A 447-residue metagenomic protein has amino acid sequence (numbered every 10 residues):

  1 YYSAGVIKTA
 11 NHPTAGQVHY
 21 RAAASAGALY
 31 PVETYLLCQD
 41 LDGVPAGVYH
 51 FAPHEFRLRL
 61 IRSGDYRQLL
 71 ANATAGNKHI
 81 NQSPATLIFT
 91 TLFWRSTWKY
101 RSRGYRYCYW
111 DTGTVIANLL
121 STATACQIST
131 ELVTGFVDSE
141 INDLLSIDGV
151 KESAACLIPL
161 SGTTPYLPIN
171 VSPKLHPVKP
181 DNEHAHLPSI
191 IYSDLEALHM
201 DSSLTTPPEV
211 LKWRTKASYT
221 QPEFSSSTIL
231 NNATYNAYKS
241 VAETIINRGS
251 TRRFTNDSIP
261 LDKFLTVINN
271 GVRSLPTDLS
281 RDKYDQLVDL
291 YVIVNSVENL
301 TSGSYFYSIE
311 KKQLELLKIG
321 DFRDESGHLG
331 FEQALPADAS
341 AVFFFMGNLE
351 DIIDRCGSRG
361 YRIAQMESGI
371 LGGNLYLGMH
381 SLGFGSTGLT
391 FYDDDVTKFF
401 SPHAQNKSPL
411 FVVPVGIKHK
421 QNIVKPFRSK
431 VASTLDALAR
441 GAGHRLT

Functional and structural regions predicted by a protein language model:
Y1-T447: Acidic, surface-exposed loops and disordered segments
